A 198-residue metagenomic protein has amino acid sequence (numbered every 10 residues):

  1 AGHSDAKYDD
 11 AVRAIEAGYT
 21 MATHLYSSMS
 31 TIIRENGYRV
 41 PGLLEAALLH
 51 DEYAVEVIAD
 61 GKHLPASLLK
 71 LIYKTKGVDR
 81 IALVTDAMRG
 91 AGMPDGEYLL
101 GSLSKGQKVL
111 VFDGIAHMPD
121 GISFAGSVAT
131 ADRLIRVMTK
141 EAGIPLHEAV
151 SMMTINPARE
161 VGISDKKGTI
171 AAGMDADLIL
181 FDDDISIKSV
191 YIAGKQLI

Functional and structural regions predicted by a protein language model:
A1-V40, G92: Histidine/acidic-residue-rich, glycine-tolerant segments that coordinate divalent metal ions
G2-K7, G61-L64, I185: Short beta->alpha connector loops
D10-R13, L68-I72: A short acidic, amphipathic alpha-helical/loop segment
R39-V57, G61, Y73-T85, G90-M174 (+1 more regions): His/Asp/Glu-enriched, well-ordered alpha-helical/loop segment that forms or immediately abuts the divalent-metal
D184-Y191: Short, Lys/Arg- and Gly-enriched loop/turn segments at beta-strand edges
